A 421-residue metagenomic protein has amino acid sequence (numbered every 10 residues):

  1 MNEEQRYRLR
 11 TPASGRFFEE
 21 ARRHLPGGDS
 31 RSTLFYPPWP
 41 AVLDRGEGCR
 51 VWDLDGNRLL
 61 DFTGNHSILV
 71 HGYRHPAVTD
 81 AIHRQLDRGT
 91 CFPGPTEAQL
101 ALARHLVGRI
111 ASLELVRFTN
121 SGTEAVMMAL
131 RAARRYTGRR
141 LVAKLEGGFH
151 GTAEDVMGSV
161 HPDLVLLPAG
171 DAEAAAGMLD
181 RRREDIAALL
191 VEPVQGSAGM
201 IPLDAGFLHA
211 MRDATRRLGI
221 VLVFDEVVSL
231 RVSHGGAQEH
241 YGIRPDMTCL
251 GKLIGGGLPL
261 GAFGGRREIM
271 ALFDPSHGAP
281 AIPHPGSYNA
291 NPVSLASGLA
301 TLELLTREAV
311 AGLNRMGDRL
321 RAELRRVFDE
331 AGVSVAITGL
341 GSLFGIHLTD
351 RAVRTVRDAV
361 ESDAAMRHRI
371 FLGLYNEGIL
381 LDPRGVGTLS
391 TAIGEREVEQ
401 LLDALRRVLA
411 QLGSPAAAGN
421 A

Functional and structural regions predicted by a protein language model:
M1-A421: Conserved N-terminal phosphate-binding loop of PLP-dependent enzymes in the Aspartate aminotransferase
